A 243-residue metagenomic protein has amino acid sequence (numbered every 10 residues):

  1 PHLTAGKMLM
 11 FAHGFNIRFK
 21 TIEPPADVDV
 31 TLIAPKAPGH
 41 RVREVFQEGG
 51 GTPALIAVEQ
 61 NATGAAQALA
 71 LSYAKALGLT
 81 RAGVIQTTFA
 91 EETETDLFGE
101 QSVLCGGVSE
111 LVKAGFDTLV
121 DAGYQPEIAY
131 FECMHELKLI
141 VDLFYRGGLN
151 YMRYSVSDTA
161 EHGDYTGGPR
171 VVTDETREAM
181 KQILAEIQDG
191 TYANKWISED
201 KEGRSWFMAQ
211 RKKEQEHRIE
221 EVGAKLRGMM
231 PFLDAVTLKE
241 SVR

Functional and structural regions predicted by a protein language model:
L3-T4: Helix-to-beta-strand junctions that scaffold the AdoMet/dcAdoMet cofactor pocket in Class I SAM-dependent enzymes
M10-Q101: Rossmann-fold dinucleotide-binding core
F19, L111-V112, R153, K195: Basic, gly/Ser/Thr/Pro-rich low-complexity segments located predominantly at protein N termini
T63, V108, T173-T176: Generic alpha-helical segment signature
L69-A76, E110, A114-T118, L139-L143 (+1 more regions): Alpha-helical scaffold segments in soluble metabolic enzymes
F89, T93-L149: Active-site segments that bind and position negatively charged phosphate/pyrophosphate groups
Y124-R243: NAD(P)-dependent Rossmann-like dehydrogenase/reductase catalytic/cofactor-binding core
